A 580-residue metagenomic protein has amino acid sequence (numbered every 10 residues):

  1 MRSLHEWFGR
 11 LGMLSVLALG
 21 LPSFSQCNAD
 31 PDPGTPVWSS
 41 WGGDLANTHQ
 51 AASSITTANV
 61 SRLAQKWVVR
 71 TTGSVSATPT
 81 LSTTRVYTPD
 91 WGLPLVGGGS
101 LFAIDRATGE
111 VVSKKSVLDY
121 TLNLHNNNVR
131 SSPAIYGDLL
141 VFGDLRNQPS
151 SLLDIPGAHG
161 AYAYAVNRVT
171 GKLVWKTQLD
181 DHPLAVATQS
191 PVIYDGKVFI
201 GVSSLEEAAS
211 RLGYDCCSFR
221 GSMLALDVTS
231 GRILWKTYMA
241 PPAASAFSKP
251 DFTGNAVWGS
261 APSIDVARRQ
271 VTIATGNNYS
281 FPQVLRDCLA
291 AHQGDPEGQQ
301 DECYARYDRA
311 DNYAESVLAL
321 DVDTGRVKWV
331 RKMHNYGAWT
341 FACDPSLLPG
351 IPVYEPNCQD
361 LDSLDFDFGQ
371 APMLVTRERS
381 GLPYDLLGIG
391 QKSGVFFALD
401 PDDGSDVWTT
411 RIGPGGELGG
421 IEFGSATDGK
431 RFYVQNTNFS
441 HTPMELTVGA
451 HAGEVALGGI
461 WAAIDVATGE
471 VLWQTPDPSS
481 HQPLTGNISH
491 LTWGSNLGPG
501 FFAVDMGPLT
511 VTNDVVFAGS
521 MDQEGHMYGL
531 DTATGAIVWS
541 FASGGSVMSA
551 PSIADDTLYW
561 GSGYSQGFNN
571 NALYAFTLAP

Functional and structural regions predicted by a protein language model:
C27-Q65: Blade/loop signatures of beta-propeller domains
T35-G43, T72-L101, L124-A163, P183-D215 (+9 more regions): Repeat-blade elements of multi-bladed beta-propeller folds
A52-T72, N487-G498: A short helix->beta-strand "capping" segment at the edge of beta-propeller domains
K66, E110-S113, K172-K176, L234-W235 (+4 more regions): A structural motif specific to WD40 beta-propellers
V68-T71, K115-T121, N126, K176-D181 (+5 more regions): Short loop/turn motifs that cap or connect beta-strands within the blades of beta-propeller-type repeat domains
D105-T108, N167-T170, D227-S230, V322-T324 (+4 more regions): Short loop/turn segments that connect beta-strands within beta-propeller blades
R411-G420, H481-G500, A536-D555: Conserved blade-ending motifs and adjacent loop-strand segments that build the rim/top face of beta-propeller domains
L457-I537: Generic long, charged, amphipathic alpha-helical segments
